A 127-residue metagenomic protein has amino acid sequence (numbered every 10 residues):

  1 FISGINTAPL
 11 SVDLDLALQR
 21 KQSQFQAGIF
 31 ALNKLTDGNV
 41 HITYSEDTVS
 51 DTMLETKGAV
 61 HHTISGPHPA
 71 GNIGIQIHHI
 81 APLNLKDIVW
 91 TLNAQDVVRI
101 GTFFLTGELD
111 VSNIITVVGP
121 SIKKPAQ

Functional and structural regions predicted by a protein language model:
F1-Q127: Buried, small/hydrophobic-residue-enriched core segments of structured protein domains
